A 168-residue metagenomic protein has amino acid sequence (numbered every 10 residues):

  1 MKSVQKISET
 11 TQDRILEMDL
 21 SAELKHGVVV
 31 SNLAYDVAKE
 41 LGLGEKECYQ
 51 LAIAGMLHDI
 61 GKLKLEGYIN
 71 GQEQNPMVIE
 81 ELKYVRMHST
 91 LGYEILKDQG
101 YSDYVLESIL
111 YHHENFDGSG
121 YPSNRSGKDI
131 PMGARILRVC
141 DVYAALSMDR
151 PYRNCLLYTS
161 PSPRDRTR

Functional and structural regions predicted by a protein language model:
M1-R86, Y93-D103: Acidic/His-rich, divalent-metal-binding segments that scaffold phosphate/diphosphate chemistry
R14, L33, L91-G92, V142-A145 (+1 more regions): A general alpha-helix detector
L51, G55, L96-K97, D103-A134 (+1 more regions): Histidine/acidic-rich helix-loop-helix segments that form or flank divalent-metal centers in metalloenzyme catalytic
I60-G67, H112-S119, Y143-L146: A short secondary-structure junction motif
P76, P151-L157: Short, charged, surface-exposed loops that flank catalytic or proteolytic processing sites
R135-M148: Conserved beta-strand-loop-short alpha-helix elements that form and flank the Mn2+/Mg2+-coordinating active site
Y158, P163-R168: Single conserved hydrophobic/aromatic residue that forms the stacking wall/gate of nucleotide- or nucleobase-binding
